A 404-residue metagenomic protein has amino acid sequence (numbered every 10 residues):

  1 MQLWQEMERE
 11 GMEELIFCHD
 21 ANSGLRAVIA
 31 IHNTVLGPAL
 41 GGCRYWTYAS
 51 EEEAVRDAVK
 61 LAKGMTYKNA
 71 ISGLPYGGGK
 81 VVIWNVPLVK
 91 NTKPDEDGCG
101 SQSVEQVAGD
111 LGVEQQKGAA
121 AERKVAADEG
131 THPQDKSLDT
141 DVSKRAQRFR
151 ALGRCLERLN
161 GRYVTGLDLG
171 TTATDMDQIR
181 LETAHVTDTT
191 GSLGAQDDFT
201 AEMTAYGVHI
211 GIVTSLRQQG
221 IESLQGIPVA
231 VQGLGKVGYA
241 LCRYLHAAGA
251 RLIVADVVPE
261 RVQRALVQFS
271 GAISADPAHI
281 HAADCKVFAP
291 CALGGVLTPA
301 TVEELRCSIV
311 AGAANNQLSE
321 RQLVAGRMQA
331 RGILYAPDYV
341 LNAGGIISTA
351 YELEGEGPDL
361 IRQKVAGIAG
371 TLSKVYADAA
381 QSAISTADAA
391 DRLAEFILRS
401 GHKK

Functional and structural regions predicted by a protein language model:
M1-F17: Short, Gly/Pro- and small/polar-rich lid/capping loops
N22-P38, A70-G77: N-terminal glycine-rich anion-binding loops that anchor highly charged ligand groups
N69-I71, P75, V82-E96, D135-I221: Glycine/serine-rich phosphate-binding loop and adjoining beta1-alpha1 elements at the start of nucleotide-handling
N69-L74, R162-D168, I221-P228, P277 (+1 more regions): Flexible, glycine/charged-enriched surface loops at secondary-structure junctions
V89-S143: Intrinsically disordered, low-complexity terminal tails and inter-domain linkers enriched for S/T/G/P/D/E
F199-C285: Glycine-rich phosphate/diphosphate-binding loop of Rossmann-like nucleotide-binding domains
L216, S308-K404: Adenosine-phosphate binding glycine-rich loop
P259-P337: Rossmann-like adenosine-cofactor binding region
